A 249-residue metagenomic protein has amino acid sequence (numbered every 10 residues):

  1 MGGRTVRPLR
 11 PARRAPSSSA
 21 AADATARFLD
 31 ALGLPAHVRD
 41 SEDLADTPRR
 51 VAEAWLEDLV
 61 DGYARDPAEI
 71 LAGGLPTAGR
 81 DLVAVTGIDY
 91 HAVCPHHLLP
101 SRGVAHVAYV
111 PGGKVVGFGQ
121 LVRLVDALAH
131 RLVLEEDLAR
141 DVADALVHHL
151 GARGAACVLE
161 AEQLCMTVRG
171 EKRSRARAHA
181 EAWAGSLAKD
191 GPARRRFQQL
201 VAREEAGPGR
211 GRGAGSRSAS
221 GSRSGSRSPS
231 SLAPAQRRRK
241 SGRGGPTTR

Functional and structural regions predicted by a protein language model:
G2-G213, R217, R223, R227-R249: A domain-level signal for the structural core that forms small-molecule/cofactor-binding pockets and catalytic centers
